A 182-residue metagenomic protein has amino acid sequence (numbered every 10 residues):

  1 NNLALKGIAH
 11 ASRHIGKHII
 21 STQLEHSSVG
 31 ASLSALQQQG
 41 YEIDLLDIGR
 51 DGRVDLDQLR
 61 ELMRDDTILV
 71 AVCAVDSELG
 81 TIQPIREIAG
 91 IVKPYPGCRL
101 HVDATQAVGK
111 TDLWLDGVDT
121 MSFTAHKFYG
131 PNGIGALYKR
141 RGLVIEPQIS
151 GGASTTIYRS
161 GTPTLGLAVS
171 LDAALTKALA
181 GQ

Functional and structural regions predicted by a protein language model:
N1-Q182: Pyridoxal 5′-phosphate
